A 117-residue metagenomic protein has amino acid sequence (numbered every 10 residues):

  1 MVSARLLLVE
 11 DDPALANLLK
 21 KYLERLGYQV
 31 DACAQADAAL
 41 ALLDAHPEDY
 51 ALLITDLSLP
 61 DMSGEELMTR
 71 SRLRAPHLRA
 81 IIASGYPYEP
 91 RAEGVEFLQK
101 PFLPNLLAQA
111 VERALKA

Functional and structural regions predicted by a protein language model:
E10: Conserved acidic carboxylate
A14-R25, Q109: Charged docking surfaces used in two-component/phosphorelay signaling
K20, F102-L115: C-terminal output helix
A32-L52: Acidic, metal-coordinating helix/loop segments flanking the phosphotransfer/catalytic sites of two-component signaling
Q35, S63-E66: Acidic catalytic/metal-coordinating carboxylates
D56: Active-site residues of response regulator receiver
E65-H77: Short amphipathic alpha-helix used as the core "switch/output" element in two-component signaling
